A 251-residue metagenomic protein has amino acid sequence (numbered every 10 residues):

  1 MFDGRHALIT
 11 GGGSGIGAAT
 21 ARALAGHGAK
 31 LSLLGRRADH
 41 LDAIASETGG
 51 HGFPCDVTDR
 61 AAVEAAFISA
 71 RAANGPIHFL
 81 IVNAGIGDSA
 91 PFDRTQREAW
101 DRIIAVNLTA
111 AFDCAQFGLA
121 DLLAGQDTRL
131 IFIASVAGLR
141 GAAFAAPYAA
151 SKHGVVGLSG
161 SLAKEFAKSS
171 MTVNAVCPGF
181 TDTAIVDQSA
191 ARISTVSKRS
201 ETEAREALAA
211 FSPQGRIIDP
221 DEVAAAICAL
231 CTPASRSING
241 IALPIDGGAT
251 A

Functional and structural regions predicted by a protein language model:
H6, G13-S14: Conserved glycine-rich cofactor-binding loop
I81, A167, T172, I238-G240: Short, small/polar-rich loop/turn modules that mediate ligand/substrate recognition or access, typified
P91-F92, Q96-I104, L208: Substrate-binding pocket helix/loop in short-chain dehydrogenase/reductase
A115, S151, S159: Active-site helix of classical SDR
A120, K164-K168, R236: Alpha-helical segment proximal to the catalytic Tyr-Lys
S135: Residue(s) in the substrate-gating loop at a strand-loop-helix junction that position the organic substrate next
Q214-I245, T250: C-terminal substrate-recognition "lid" of short-chain dehydrogenase/reductases
